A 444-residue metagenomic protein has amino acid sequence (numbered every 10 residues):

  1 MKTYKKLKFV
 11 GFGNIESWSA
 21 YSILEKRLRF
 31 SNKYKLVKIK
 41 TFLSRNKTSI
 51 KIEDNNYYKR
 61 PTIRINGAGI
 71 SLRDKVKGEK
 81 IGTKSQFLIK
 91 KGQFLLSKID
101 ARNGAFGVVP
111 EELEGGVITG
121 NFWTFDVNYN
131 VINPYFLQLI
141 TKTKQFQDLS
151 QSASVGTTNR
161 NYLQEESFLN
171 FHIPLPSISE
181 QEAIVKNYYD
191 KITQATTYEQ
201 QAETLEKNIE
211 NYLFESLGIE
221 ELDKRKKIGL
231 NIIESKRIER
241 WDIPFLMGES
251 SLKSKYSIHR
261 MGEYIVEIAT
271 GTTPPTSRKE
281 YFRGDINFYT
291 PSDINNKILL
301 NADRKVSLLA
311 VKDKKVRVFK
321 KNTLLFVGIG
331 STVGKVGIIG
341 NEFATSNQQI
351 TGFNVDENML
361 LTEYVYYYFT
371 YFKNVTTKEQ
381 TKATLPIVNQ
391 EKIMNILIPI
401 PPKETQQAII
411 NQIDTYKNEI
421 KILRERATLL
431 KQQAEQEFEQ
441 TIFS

Functional and structural regions predicted by a protein language model:
M1-I50, S177-T272, N395, K403-S444: Non-catalytic DNA-recognition/assembly elements of restriction-modification systems
K35-K51, Y57-K91, H259-S277, S292-K321: Sequence-specific dsDNA recognition surfaces
K38-I50, E114, W123-L175, M261-I265 (+4 more regions): Basic, amphipathic alpha-helical recognition segments used for DNA target recognition
Y58-K75, F94-S97, A101-T119, Y135 (+7 more regions): Short, ligand-facing micro-motifs at secondary-structure edges
F87, K91-F94, I132, E166 (+4 more regions): Elongated alpha-helical scaffolds
K90, T119-N121, D285, N347-Q349: A generic structural signal for short beta-strands and their flanking turns/coil linkers
Y289: ATP-grasp fold ATP-binding core
